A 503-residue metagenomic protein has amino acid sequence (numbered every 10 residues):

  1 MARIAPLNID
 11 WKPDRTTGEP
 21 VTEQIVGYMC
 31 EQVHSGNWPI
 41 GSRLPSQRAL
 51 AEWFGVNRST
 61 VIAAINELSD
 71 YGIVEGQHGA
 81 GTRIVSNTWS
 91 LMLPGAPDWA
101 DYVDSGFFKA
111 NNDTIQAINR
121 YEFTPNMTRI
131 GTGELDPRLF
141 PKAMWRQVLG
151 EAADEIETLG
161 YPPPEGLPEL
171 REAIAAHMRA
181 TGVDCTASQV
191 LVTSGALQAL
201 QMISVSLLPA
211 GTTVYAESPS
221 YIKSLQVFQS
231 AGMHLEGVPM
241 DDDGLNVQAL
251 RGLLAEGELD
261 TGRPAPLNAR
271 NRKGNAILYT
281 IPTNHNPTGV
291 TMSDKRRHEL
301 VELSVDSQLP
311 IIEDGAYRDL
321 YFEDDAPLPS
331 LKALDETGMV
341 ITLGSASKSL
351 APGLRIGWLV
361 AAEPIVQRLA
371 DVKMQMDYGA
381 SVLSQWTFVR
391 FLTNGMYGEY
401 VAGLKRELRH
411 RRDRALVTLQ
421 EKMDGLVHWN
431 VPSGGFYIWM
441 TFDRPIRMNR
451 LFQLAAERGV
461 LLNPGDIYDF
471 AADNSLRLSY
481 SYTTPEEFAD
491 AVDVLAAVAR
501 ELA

Functional and structural regions predicted by a protein language model:
M1-G150, A370, M374-A380, V389-L392 (+9 more regions): N-terminal basic, amphipathic alpha-helical segments
E75-G76, C185, L462: Short beta-strand "wing" residues that participate in macromolecule-binding interfaces
N87-W89, A346, A361-I365, F442-P445: Short loop segments at secondary-structure junctions
A152-S307, I312, D319-L334, L408 (+1 more regions): Conserved core of the PLP fold type I
A231, D306-S307, G338, R458 (+1 more regions): Helix C-cap/helix->beta junction micro-motif
A316-L320, A456-R477: Conserved PLP cofactor-binding pocket of PLP-dependent enzymes
M339-E421, H428-N430: PLP-dependent aminotransferase class I/II
